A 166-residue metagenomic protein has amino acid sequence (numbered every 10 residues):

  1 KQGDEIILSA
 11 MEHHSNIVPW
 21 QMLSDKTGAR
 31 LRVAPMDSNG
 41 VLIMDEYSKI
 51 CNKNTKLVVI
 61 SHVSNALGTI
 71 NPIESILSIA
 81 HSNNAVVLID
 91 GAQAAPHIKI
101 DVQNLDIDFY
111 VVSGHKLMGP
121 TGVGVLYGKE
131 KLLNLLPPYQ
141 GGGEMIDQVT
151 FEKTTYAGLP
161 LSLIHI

Functional and structural regions predicted by a protein language model:
K1-I164: Pyridoxal 5′-phosphate
